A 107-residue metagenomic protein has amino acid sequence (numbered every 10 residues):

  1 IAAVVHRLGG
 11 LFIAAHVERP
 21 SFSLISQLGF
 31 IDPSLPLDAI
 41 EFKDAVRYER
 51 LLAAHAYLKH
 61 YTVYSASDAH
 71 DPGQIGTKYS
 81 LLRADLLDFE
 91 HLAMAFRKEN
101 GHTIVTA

Functional and structural regions predicted by a protein language model:
A3, L11, E18-A107: Charged catalytic cores and adjacent phosphate/nucleic-acid-binding surfaces used for phosphate/nucleic-acid chemistry
